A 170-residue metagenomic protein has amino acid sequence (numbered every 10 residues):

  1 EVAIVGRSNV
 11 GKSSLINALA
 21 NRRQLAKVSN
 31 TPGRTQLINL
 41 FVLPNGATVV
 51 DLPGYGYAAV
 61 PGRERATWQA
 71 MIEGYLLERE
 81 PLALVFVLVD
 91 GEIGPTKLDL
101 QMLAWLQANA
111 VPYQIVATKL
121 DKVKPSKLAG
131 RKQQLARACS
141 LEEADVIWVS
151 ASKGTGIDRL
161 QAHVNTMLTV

Functional and structural regions predicted by a protein language model:
E1-R63, T169-V170: Conserved G1/Walker A P-loop phosphate-binding module
P32-T35, L40-L43, L76-L82, P95 (+2 more regions): Conserved catalytic network of the ASCE P-loop NTPase/AAA+ motor domain
T35, R65-Q69, T96, K132 (+1 more regions): Amphipathic alpha-helical transducer elements in NTP-driven molecular machines
D51, T118, S150: Active-site glycine-centered loops adjacent to acidic/histidine catalytic or metal-binding residues that shape
Y55-A66, E92, D121-K124: Flexible beta-alpha connector loops of hexameric P-loop NTPases
E64-E92, A104-V116: Inter-motif core of Ras-like GTPase G domains
G94-N109, L128-L135: Conserved catalytic-core segment of NTP-binding enzymes
K122-V170: Canonical P-loop GTPase G-domain recognition
